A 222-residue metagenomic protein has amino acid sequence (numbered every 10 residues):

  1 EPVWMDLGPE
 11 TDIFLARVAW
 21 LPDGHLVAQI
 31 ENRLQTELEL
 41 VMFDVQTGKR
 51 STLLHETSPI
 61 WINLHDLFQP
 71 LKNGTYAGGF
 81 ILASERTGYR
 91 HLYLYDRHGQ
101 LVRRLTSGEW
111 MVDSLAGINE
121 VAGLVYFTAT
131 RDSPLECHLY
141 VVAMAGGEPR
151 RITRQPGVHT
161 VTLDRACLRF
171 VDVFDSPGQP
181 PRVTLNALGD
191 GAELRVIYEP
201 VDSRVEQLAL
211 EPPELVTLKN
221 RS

Functional and structural regions predicted by a protein language model:
E1-G8, I13-M42, R50-L67, D113-I118 (+3 more regions): Non-catalytic accessory segments flanking enzyme active sites
G24, F43-V45, S51-H55, I60 (+4 more regions): A structural signal for the main folded, soluble domain(s) of proteins
L26, G78-F80, V125: Entry beta-strands of beta-propeller and related beta-repeat scaffolds
V41-D44, Y95-D96, A143, A187: Structural recognition of the beta-propeller blade-terminating site
K72-R90, N119-V121: Loop/turn-rich, solvent-exposed surfaces of beta-rich toroidal or solenoidal domains
H98-G99, P149: Long, low-complexity regulatory segments enriched in Ser/Thr/Pro/Gly and acidic residues
